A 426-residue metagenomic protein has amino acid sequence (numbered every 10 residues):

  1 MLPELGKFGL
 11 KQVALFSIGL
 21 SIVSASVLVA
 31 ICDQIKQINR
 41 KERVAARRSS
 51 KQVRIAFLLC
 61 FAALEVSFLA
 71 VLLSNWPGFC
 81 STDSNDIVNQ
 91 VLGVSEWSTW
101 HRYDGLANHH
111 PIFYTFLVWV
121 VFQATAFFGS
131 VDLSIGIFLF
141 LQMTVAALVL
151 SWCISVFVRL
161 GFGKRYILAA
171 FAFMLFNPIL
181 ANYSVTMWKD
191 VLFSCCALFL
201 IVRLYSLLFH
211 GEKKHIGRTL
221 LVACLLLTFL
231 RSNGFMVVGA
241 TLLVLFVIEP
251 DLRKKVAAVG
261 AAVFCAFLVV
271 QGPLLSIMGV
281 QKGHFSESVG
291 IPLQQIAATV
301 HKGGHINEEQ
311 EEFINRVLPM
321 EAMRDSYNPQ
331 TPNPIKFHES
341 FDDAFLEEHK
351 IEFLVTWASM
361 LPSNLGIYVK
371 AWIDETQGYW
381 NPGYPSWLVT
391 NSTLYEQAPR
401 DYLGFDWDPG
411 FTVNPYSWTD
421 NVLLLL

Functional and structural regions predicted by a protein language model:
G6-L69: Start-transfer (signal-anchor) and selected internal transmembrane alpha helices of multi-pass inner/ER membrane
A14, N108, I112-F116, A126-S151: Loop-to-helix entry region of an early transmembrane alpha helix in multi-pass inner-membrane enzymes
I22, S26, I137-G161, F199: Transmembrane-helix motifs of polytopic, lipid-linked glycan transferases
N75-N89, S98-V121, G129-L133, H349: Extracytoplasmic catalytic/substrate-binding loops of multi-pass membrane glycan-assembly enzymes
L92, L192-H210, C224, T241-L242: Specific aromatic-rich, kink-prone transmembrane helix
L133-I137, A371-L426: Membrane-interface anchor segments at the N-terminal boundary of transmembrane helices in multi-pass membrane enzymes
G217-R231, L242-L243, A262-F267: Membrane-interface alpha helices of multi-pass inner-membrane proteins
G279-P399: Membrane-proximal stem/loop segments at transmembrane-domain junctions that anchor or position
